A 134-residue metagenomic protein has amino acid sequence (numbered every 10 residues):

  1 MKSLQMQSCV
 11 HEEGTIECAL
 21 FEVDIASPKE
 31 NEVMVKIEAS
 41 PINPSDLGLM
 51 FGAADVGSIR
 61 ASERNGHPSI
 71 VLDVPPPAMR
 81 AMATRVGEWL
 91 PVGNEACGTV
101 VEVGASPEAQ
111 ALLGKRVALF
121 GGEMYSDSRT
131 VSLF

Functional and structural regions predicted by a protein language model:
M1-L4: Eukaryotic N-terminal low-complexity, Ser/Thr- and Lys/Arg-rich leader segments that predominantly function as
Q7-E13, S40-I42: Short polar catalytic/cofactor-binding loops
G14-D24, N94: Short glycine/threonine/proline-enriched tight-turn/helix- or strand-capping micro-motif at secondary-structure
A26-P41, A53-E123: Glycine-rich beta-strand-centered segment in the early N-terminal region that forms part of a ligand/cofactor-binding
S45-M50: Cytochrome P450 core scaffold surrounding the K-helix E-X-X-R motif and the conserved "meander" helix-loop region
M124-F134: Short, Lys/Arg- and Gly-enriched loop/turn segments at beta-strand edges
